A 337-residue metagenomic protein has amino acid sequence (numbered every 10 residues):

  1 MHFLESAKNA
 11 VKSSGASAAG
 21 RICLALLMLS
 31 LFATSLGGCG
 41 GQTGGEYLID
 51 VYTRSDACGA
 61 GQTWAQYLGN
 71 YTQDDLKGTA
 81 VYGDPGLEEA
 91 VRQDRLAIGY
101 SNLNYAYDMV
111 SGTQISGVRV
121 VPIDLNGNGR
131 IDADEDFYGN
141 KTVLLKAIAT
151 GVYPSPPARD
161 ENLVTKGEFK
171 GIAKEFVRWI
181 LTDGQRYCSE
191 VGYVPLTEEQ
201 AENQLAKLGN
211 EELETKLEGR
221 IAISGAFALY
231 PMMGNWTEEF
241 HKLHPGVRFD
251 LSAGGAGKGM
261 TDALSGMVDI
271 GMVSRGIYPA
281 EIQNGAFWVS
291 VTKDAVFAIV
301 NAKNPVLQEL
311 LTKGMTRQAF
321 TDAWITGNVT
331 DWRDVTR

Functional and structural regions predicted by a protein language model:
M1-S17: N-terminal secretory signal peptides that target proteins for export/translocation
L4, S30-A33, H241: Compositionally biased, low-structure terminal segments
C23-S35: Bacterial N-terminal signal peptides
G40-D269, V273-R337: Exported/periplasmic ABC-transporter solute-binding proteins
